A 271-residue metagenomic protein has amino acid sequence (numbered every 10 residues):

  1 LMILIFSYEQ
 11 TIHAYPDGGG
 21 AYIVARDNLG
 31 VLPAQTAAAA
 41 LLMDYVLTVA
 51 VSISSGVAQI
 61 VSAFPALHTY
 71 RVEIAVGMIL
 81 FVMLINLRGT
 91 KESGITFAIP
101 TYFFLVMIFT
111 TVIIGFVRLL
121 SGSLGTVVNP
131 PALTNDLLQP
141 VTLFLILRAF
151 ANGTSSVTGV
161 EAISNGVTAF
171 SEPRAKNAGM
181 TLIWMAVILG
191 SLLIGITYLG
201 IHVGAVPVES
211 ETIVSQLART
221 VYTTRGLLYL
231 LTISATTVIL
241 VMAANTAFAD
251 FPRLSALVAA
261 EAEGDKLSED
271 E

Functional and structural regions predicted by a protein language model:
L1-R26, A38-A50, L87, G195-V203 (+1 more regions): Juxtamembrane transmembrane-helix boundary signature
F6-L32, S54-F64, E92, T96 (+4 more regions): Flexible loop linkers connecting adjacent transmembrane helices in multi-pass alpha-helical membrane transporters
G30, W184-V187, S191-V241, S268-E271: TM-loop-TM module centered on a large, flexible mid-protein loop between adjacent transmembrane helices in multi-pass
G30-L42, I74-V76, D136-F150, S191-I194 (+1 more regions): Select transmembrane alpha-helical segments in multipass membrane proteins
V31, T69-V76, A169-S191, A256-E271: Loop-to-transmembrane helix boundary motifs in multi-pass membrane proteins
A66-L87: Transmembrane alpha-helical segments of multi-pass small-molecule transport proteins
L87-V117, T181-W184: Membrane-interface loop-to-helix entry segments
Y102, F109-T158: Helix-loop-helix junctions that connect adjacent transmembrane segments in multi-pass membrane transporters
